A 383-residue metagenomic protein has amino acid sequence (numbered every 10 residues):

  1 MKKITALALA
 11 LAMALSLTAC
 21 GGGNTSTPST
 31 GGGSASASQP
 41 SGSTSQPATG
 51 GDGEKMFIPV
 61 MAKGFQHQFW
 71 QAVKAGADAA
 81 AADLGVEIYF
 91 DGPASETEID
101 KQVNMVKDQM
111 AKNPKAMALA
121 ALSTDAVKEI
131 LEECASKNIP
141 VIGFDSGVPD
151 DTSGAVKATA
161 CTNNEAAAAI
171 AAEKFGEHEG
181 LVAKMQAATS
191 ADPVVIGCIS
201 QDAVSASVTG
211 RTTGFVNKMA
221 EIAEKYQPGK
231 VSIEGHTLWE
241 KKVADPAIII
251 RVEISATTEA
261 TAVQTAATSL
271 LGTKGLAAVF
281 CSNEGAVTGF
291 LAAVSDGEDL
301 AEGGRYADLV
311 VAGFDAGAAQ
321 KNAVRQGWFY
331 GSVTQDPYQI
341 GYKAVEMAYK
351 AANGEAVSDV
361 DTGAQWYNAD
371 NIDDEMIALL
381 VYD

Functional and structural regions predicted by a protein language model:
M1-L11: Positively charged n-region of N-terminal signal peptides that target proteins for export
L11-A12, G154: Hydrophobic alpha-helical membrane-insertion segments
L15-A19: C-terminal motif of bacterial Sec signal peptides marking the signal peptidase cleavage site
C20-D383: A residue-level marker of the well-folded mature domains of exported/periplasmic proteins
